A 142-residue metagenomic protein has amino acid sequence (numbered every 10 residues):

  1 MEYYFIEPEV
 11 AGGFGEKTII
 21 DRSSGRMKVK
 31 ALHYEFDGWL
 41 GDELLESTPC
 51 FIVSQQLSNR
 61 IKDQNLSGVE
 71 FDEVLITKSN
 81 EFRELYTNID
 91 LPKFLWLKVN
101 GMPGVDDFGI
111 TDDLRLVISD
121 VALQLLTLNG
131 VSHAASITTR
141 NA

Functional and structural regions predicted by a protein language model:
M1-A142: Acidic (Asp/Glu-rich) sequence patches and key acidic residues that form negatively charged surfaces used
